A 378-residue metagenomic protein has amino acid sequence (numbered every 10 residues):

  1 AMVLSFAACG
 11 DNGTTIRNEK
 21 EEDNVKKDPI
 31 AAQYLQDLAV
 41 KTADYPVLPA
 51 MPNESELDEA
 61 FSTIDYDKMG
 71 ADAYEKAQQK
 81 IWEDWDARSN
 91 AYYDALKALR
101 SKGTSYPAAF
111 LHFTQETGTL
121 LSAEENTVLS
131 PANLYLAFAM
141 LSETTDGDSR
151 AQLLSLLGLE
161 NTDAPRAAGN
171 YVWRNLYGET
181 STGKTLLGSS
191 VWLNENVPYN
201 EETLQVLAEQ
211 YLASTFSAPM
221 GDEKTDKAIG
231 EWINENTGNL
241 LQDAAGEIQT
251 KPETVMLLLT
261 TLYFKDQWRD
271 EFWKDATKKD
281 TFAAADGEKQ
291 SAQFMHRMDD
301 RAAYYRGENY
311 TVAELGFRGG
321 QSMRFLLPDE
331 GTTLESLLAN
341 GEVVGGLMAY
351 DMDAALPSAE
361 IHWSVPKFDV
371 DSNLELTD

Functional and structural regions predicted by a protein language model:
V3-F6: Bacterial Sec-type N-terminal signal peptides, specifically the leucine/valine-rich hydrophobic h-region
C9-P219: Detector for small/aliphatic-rich hydrophobic stretches
S55-Q79, A95, E124-E125, P131 (+2 more regions): Non-catalytic, conformational "gating/processing" segments within enzyme and secreted inhibitor domains
S89, G230, D351-M352: Short, flexible segments with low predicted structural confidence
T119-E125, E308, G345-Y350: Short amphipathic beta-strand starts and helix->beta connectors
G147-A151, T333-S336, S372-E375: Extracytoplasmic/secreted cell-surface and envelope-processing proteins
L153-L157, F272-K279, S336-G345: Short Gly/aromatic-enriched secondary-structure transition segments
P328-P357: Internal alpha/beta scaffold segment
